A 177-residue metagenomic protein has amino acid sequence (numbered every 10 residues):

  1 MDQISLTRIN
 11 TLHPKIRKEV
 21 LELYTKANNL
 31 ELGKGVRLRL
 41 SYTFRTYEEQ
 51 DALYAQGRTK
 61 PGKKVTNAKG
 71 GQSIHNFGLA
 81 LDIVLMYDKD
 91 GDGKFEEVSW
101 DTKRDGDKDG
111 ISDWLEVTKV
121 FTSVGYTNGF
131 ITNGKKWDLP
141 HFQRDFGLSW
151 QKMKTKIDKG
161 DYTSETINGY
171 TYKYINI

Functional and structural regions predicted by a protein language model:
M1-S149, M153-D158, E165-I177: Cell-envelope/glycan interface and biosynthesis
